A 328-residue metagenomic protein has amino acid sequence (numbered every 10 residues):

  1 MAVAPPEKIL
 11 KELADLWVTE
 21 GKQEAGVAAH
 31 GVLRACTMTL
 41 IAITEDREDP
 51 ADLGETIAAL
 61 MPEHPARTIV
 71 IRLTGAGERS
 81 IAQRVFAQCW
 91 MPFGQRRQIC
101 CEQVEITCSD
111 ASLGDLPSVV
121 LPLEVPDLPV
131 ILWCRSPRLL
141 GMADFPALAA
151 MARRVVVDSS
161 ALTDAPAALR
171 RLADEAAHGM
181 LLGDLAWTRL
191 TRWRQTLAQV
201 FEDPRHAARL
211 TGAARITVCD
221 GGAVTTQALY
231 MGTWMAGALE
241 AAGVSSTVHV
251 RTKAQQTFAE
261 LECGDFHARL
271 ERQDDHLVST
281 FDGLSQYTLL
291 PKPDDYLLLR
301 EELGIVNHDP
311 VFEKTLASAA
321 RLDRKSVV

Functional and structural regions predicted by a protein language model:
M1-W133: An N-terminal, globular interaction/scaffold subdomain
A58-I71, E124-V130, A150-V156, E175-G179 (+1 more regions): Structural alpha-beta junctions
R67-G77, W133-S136, S159-A161, D184 (+1 more regions): A generic structural motif
R84-G94, A149-S160, D174-L181, E260-E271: Acidic, Ser/Thr-rich peripheral helices and adjacent loops at domain boundaries
E102-E202, C219: Internal, hydrophobic cores of structured domains that mediate oligomerization or house catalytic pockets within large
P166-G264: A contiguous, surface-oriented mixed alpha/beta subdomain in the mid-to-C-terminal portion of proteins that forms
E262-E313: A recognition module on extended beta-rich or small alphabeta surfaces enriched in W/G with H and D/E
V327-V328: Conserved small/polar residues in nucleotide/adenosyl-binding loops
